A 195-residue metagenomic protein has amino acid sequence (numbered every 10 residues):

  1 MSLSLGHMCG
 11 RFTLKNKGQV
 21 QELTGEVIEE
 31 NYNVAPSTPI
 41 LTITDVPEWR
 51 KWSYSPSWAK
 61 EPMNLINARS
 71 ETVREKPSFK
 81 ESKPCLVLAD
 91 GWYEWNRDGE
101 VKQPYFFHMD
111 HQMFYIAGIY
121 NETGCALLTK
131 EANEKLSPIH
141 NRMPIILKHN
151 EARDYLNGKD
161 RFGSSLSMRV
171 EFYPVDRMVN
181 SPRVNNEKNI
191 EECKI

Functional and structural regions predicted by a protein language model:
M1-I195: Short linear sequence motif anchored by a di-proline
